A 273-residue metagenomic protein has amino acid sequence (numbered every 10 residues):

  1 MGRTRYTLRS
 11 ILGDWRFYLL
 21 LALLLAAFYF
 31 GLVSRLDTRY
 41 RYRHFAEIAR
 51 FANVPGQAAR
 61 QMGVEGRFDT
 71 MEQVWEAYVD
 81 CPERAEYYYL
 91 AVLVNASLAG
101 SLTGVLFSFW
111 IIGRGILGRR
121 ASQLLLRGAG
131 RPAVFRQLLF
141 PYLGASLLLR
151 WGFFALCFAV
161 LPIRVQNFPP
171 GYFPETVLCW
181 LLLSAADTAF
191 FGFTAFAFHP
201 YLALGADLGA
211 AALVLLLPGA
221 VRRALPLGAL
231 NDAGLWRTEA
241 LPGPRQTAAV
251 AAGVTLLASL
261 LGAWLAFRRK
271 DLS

Functional and structural regions predicted by a protein language model:
M1-L24, F196: Aromatic- and glycine-rich beta-strand/loop motifs that create alpha-glucan
T7-S10, V254-S273: Junction motif at the cytosolic side of a transmembrane helix
L21-G118, F135-A212, W236-A252: Secretory targeting signals
S34-D37, V214-L225: Juxtamembrane membrane-interface segments at transmembrane alpha-helix termini
I111, S122-L125, A266: Helix-loop junctions at the membrane interface of multi-pass solute transporters
L124-P132: Short helix-to-coil transition segments within interhelical loops that connect adjacent transmembrane helices
R222-E239: Short hydrophobic, aromatic-rich alpha-helical segments embedded in or entering the lipid bilayer of multi-pass
